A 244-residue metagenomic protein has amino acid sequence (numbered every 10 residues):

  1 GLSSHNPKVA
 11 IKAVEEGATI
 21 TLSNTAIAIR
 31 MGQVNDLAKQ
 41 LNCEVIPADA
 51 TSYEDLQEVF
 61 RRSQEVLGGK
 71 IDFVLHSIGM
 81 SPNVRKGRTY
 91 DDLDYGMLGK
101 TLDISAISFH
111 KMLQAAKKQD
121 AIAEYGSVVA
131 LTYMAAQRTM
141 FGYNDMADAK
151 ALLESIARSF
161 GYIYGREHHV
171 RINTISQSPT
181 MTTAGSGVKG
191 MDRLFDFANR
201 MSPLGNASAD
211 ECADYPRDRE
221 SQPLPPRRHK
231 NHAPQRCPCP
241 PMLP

Functional and structural regions predicted by a protein language model:
G1-T21: Canonical Rossmann dinucleotide-binding motif of NAD(H)/NADP(H)-dependent dehydrogenases/reductases, specifically
S4, K8, G79-E167, S176-T182 (+2 more regions): Catalytic loop of short-chain dehydrogenase/reductase
V14, K39, G165-R166: Anion (oxyanion) recognition and catalysis
T19, S127, R171-N173: Structural signature of beta-strand start/N-cap positions in the alpha/beta core of ABC transporter nucleotide-binding
S23-A28: N-terminal Rossmann-fold cofactor-binding loop
N35-N42, I46-A48, S52-T101, K118 (+3 more regions): Conserved mid-core segment of classical short-chain dehydrogenase/reductases
V66, A115, Q119, R219-P225: Generic structural signal for alpha-helix termini and adjacent loop/cap motifs
I107, T174, D192-R236, P244: C-terminal helical subdomain
